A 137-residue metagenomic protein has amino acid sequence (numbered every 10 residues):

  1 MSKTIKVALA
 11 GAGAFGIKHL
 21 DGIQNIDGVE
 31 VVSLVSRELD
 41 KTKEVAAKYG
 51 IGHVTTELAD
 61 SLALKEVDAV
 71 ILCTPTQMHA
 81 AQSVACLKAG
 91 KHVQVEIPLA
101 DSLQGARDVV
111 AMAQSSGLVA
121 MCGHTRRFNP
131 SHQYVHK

Functional and structural regions predicted by a protein language model:
M1-Y49: N-terminal Rossmann-like dinucleotide-binding module
A10-H19, L62-V70, S116-L118: A broad helix-preferring feature
G16, T42, H79, S83 (+2 more regions): A general structural signal for well-ordered alpha-helical segments in protein cores
G22-N25, E44-V45, D60, A85 (+2 more regions): Well-formed, non-transmembrane alpha-helical positions, independent of function
V32, T55, Q94, V119-M121: Structural detector of well-ordered beta-strand residues that form the stable sheet scaffold of enzyme domains
Y49-M112: Beta-loop-alpha module in the N-terminal Rossmann-like domain of NAD(P)-dependent dehydrogenases, especially those
A100-K137: A contiguous active-site-proximal alpha/beta segment in oxidoreductase catalytic domains
